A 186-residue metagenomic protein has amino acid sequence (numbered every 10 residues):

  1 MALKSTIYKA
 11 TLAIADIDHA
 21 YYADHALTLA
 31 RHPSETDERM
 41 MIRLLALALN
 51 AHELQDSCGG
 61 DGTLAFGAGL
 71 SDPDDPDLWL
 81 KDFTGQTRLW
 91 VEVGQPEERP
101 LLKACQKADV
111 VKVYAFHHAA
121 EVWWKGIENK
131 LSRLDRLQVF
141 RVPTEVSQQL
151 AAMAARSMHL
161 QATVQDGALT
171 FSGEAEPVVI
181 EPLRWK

Functional and structural regions predicted by a protein language model:
M1-A10, P182: Nuclease-adjacent, charged terminal/linker segments that flank catalytic cores
D18-L70: Acidic-basic catalytic patches of nuclease active cores, encompassing PD-(D/E)XK and other metal-cofactor nuclease
E38, A46-L47, L70-D75, K81 (+2 more regions): Terminal alpha-helical anchor/extension segments at protein ends
L78-L80, G85-L101: Conserved catalytic cores of phosphodiester-cleaving nucleases, focusing on short active-site segments
L89-W90, K107-A115, D135-F140: Hydrophobic beta-strand segments of well-ordered beta-sheets in folded domains
P100-A104, G126-I127: A short acidic, amphipathic alpha-helical/loop segment
K112-I127: Nucleic-acid nuclease catalytic cores
W123-L183: Domain-level recognition of nuclease-like catalytic cores that cleave nucleotide substrates
